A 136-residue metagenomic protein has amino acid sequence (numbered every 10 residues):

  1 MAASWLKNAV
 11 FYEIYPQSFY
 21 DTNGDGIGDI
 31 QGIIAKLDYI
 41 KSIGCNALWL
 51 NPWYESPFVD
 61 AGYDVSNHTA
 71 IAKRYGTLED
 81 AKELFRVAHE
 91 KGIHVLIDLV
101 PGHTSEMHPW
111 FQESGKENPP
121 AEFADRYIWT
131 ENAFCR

Functional and structural regions predicted by a protein language model:
A2-R136: Acidic/aromatic-lined carbohydrate-recognition and catalytic surfaces of CAZymes acting on diverse glycans
